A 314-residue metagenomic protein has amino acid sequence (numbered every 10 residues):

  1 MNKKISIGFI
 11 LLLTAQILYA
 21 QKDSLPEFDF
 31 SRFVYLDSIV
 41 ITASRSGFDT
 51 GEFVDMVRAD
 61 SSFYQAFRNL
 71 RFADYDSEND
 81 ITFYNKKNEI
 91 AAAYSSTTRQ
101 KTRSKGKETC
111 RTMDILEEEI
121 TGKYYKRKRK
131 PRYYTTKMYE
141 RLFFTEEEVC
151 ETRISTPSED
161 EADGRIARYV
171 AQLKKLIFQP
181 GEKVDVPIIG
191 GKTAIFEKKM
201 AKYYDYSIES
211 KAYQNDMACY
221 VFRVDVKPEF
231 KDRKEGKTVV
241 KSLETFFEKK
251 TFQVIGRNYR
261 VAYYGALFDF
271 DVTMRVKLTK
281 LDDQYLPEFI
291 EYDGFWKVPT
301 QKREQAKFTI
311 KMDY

Functional and structural regions predicted by a protein language model:
M1-E27: Bacterial Sec-dependent N-terminal signal peptides
L25-C219, V224-R233, R303-Y314: Structured extracytoplasmic
T193-K199, M217-Y314: Gly/Pro-enriched, hydrophobic low-complexity segments that function as extracytoplasmic propeptides/linkers
